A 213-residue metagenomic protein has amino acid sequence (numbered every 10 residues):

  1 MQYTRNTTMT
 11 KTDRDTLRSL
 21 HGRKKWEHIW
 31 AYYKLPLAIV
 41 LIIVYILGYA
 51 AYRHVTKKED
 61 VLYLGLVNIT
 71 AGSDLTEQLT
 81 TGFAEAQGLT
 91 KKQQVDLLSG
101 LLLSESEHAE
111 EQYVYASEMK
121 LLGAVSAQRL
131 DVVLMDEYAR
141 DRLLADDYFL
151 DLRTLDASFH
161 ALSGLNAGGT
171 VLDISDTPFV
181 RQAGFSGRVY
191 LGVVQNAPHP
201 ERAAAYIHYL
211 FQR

Functional and structural regions predicted by a protein language model:
M1-E27: N-terminal Lys/Arg-rich, disordered targeting/topogenic segments
K34-R53: Hydrophobic membrane-insertion alpha-helices, especially the h-region of bacterial N-terminal signal peptides
D60-T70, V95-S99: Short, well-ordered beta-strand elements
I69-S73, Y138-R142, A197-P198: Solvent-exposed loop/turn segments at secondary-structure junctions within structured extracellular/periplasmic domains
L79-E137: Extracytoplasmic/periplasmic/luminal assembly and interaction segments in envelope/secretory/respiratory proteins
Y113-G168: Extracytoplasmic "Venus flytrap"/periplasmic binding protein-like
S186-H199: A bilobed periplasmic-binding-protein/Venus flytrap-type ligand-binding module shared by bacterial periplasmic
P198-Y209: Short amphipathic alpha-helical coupling segments at ligand-binding clamshell hinges and other catalytic/signaling
